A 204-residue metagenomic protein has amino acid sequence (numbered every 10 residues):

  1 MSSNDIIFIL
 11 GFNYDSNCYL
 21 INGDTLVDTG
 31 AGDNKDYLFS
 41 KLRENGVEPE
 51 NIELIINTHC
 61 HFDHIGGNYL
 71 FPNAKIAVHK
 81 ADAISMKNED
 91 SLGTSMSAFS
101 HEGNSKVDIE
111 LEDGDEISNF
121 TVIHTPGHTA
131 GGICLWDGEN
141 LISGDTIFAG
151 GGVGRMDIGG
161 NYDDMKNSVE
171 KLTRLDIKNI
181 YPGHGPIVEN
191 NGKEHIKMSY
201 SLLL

Functional and structural regions predicted by a protein language model:
M1-E44, C134-A149: Conserved beta-strand hairpin/beta-sheet module of binuclear metal-dependent hydrolase folds, prominently
N4-I9, G32, L54-I55, H101 (+2 more regions): Short, flexible loop segments at the rims of nucleotide/cofactor-binding pockets, characterized by
N22-T25, Y69-K75, S118-F120, W136-N140 (+1 more regions): Short glycine/proline-enriched coil/turn segments at helix->beta-strand junctions
V27-G30, E53-D63, I76-H79, H124-G127 (+2 more regions): Active-site neighborhood of phospho(di)ester-bond hydrolases with catalytic His/Asp-centered motifs
A31-Y37, K41-D113: Active-site HxH/HxHxD metal-binding segment of metal-dependent hydrolases
G32-D33, V122-H124, A130-L204: Metallo-beta-lactamase
E102-L135: Internal catalytic-core helix/loop-beta-alpha segment that presents or stabilizes conserved functional determinants
